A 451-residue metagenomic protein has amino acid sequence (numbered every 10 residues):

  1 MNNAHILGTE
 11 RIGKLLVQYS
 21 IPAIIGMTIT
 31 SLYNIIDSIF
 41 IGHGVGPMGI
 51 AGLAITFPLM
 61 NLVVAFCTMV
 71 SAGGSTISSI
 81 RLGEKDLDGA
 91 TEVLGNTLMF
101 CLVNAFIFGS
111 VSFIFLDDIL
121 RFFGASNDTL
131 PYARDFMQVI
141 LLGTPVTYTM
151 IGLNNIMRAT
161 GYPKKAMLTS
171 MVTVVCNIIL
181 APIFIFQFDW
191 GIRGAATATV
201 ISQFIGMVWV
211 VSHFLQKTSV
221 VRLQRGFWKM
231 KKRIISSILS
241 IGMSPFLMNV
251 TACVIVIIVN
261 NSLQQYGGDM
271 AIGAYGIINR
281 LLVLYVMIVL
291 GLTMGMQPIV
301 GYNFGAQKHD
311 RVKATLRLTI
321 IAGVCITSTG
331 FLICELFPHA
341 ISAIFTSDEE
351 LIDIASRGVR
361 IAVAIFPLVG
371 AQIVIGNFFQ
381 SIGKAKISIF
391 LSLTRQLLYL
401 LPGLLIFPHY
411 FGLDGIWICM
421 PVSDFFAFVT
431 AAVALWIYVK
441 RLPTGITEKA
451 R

Functional and structural regions predicted by a protein language model:
M1-S20, S78-P145, Q187-G242, V300-I365 (+1 more regions): Short alpha-helical transmembrane segments in multi-pass integral membrane proteins
L7-G44, P58-G73, I77, L102-G109 (+5 more regions): N-terminal transmembrane alpha-helices
Q18-D37, V139, T173, S202-G206 (+4 more regions): Transmembrane helical elements of multi-pass membrane transporters/channels
A23, M27, I39, T76 (+15 more regions): Transmembrane alpha-helix boundary and packing residues in multipass membrane permease domains and related
L32-A51, L120-N127, I183-W190, C253-R280 (+4 more regions): Helix-terminus/linker motif at the lipid-water interface of multi-pass membrane proteins
I50-S110, T147-A166, Y275-L332, L336-P338 (+1 more regions): Small-residue-rich hydrophobic transmembrane alpha-helices
L62-A65, N177-I178, M207-V211, V283-M287 (+4 more regions): Hydrophobic transmembrane alpha-helices of multi-pass small-molecule transporters
S71, I140-R158, T169-N177, A195-V208 (+4 more regions): Short runs within selected transmembrane alpha-helices of multi-pass transporters and secretion channels
